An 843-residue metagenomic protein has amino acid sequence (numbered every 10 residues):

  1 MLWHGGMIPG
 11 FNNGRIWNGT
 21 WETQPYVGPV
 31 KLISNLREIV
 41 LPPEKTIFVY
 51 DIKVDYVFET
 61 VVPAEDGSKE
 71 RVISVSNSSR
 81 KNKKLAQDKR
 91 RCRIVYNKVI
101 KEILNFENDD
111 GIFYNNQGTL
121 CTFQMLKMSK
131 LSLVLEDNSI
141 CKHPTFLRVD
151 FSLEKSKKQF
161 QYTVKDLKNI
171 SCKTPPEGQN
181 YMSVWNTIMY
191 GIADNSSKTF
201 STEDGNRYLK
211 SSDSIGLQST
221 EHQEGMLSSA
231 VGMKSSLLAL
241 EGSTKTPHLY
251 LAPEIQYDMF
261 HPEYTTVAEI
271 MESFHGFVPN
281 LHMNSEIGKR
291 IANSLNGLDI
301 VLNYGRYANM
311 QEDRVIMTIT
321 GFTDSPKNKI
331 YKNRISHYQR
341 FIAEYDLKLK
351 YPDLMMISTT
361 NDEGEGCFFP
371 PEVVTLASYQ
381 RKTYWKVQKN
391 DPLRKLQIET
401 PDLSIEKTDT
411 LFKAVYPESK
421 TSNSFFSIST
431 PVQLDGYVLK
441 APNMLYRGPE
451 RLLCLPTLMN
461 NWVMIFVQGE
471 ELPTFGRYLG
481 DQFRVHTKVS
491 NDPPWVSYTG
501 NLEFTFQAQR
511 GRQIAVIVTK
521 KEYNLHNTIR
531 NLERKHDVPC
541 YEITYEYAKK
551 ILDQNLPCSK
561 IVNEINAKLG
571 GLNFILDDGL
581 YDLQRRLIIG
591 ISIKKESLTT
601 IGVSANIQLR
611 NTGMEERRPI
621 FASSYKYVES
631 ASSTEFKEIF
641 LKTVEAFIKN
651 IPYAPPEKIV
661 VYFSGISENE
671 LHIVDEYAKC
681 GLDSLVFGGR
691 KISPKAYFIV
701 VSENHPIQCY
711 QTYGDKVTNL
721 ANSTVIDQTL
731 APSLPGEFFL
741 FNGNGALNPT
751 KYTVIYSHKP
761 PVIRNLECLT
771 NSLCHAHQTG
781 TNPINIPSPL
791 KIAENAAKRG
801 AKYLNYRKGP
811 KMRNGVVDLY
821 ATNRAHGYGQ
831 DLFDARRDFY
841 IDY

Functional and structural regions predicted by a protein language model:
M1-P417, S422, F833-D842: Noncatalytic nucleic-acid binding interfaces
L2-T46, D88, N169, N195 (+11 more regions): Long, contiguous domain-sized segments
D313-I335, Q339, L439-R451, N566-L572 (+1 more regions): Short linear interaction motifs
Q339-F341, D481, A646: Subunit-assembly interface segments of extracellular/virion macromolecular structures
F341, M464, V661: A residue-level signal for conserved active-site and pocket-lining positions in enzyme catalytic cores
C367-P456, I551-Q584: Flexible inter-domain linker/hinge segments
Y446-P473, D582-L587, I591-K594: A short, flexible N-terminal coil/short beta segment enriched in small residues
N461-W495: Short, charged N-terminal beta->alpha structural module
